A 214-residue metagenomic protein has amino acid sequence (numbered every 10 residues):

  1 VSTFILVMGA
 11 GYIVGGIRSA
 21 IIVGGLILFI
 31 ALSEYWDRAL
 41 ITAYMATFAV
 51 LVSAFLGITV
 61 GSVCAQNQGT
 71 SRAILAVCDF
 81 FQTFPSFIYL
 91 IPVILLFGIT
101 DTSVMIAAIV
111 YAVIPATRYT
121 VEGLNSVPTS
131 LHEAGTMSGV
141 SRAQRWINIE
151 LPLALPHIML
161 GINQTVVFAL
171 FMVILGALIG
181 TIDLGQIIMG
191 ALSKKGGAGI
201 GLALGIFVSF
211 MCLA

Functional and structural regions predicted by a protein language model:
S2-A10, G24-L28, I88-P92, P152: Hydrophobic, membrane-inserted alpha-helices
V7-Y12, V23-D37, A49-C78: Transmembrane-helix boundary motif in ABC transporter permease subunits
I13-S19, S33-E34, G98-S103, N163 (+1 more regions): Transmembrane helix interruption/hinge and helix-loop junction motifs
W36-F48, S71-I74, C78-Q82, I94 (+5 more regions): Alpha-helical membrane-interface segments at transmembrane helix boundaries
M45-F48, V52-T59, A65, C78-A112: Generic hydrophobic transmembrane alpha-helix motif, especially the helices
V50, V110, R142-L175, L204-F207: Transmembrane alpha-helices
A116-M159: Short cytoplasmic-facing helical segments at TM-TM junctions of multi-pass membrane proteins
L184-A214: Hydrophobic alpha-helical transmembrane segments of polytopic membrane proteins
